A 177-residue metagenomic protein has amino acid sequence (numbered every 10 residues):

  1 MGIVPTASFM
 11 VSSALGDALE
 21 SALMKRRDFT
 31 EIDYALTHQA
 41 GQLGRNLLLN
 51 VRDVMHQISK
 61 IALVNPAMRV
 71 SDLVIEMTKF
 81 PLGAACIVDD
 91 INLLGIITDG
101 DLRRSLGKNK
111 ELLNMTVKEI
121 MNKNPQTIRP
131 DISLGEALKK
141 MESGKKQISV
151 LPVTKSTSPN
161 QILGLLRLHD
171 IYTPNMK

Functional and structural regions predicted by a protein language model:
M1-D28: Short alpha-helices
V4, K25-M55: Internal, active-site/partner-interface "lid" segment
S8, S12, G16, G44-L47 (+2 more regions): Generic structural signal for well-ordered, non-membrane alpha-helical segments in soluble metabolic enzymes
E20-F29, Q39, K79, S143-K146: Generic secondary-structure signature for well-ordered alpha-helical cores
L47-I61, N114-P125: Bateman (tandem CBS) regulatory domains
L63-P81, L106, T127-S156, D170-K177: The conserved cystathionine-beta-synthase
E76-P81, A85-D101, I120, M141 (+1 more regions): A glycine-centered beta-loop-beta connector
G83-I87, I91-Q126, P130, E136: Helical hairpin unit composed of two closely spaced alpha helices linked by a short loop
